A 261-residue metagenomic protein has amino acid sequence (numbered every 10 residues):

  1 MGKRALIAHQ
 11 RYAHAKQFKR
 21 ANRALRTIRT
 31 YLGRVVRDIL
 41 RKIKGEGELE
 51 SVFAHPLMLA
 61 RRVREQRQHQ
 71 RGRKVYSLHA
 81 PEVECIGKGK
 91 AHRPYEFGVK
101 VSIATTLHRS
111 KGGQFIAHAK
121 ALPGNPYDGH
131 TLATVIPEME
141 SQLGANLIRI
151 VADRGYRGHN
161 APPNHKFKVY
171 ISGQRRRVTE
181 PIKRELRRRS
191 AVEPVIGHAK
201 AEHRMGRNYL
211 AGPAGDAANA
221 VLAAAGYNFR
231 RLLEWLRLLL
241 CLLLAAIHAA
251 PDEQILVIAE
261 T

Functional and structural regions predicted by a protein language model:
M1-R154, A161, A224: Polybasic low-complexity intrinsically disordered regions
L40, K44, E140, K200 (+2 more regions): Hydrophobic/aromatic-lined pockets within catalytic cores
E84, R109, R175, N228-R231: Short loop/turn segments at secondary-structure transitions that flank enzyme active sites
A119-L122, P163-H165, L210-P213, L236-L244: Composition- and surface-driven signal marking solvent-exposed, interaction-prone regions in large proteins
L143-V221: Helix-centered, glycine/charged polyanion-binding patches within enzymatic domains that contact phosphate-containing
E202, G206-Y209, R230-T261: A short, flexible helix-boundary coil/loop motif
V221-A224, N228: Charged alpha-helix within mobile-element recombinases
